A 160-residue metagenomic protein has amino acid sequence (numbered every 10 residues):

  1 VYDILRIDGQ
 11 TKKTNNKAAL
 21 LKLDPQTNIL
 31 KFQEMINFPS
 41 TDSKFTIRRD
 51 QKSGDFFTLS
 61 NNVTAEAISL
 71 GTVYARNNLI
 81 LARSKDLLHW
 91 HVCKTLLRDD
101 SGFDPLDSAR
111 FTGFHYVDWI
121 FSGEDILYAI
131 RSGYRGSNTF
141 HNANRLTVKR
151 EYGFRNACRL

Functional and structural regions predicted by a protein language model:
V1-S40, D50-F56, N61-A109, G123-D125 (+1 more regions): Beta-rich carbohydrate-recognition and catalytic domains
S43-T46, H115-D118: Beta-propeller and closely related beta-sheet repeat lectin domains
